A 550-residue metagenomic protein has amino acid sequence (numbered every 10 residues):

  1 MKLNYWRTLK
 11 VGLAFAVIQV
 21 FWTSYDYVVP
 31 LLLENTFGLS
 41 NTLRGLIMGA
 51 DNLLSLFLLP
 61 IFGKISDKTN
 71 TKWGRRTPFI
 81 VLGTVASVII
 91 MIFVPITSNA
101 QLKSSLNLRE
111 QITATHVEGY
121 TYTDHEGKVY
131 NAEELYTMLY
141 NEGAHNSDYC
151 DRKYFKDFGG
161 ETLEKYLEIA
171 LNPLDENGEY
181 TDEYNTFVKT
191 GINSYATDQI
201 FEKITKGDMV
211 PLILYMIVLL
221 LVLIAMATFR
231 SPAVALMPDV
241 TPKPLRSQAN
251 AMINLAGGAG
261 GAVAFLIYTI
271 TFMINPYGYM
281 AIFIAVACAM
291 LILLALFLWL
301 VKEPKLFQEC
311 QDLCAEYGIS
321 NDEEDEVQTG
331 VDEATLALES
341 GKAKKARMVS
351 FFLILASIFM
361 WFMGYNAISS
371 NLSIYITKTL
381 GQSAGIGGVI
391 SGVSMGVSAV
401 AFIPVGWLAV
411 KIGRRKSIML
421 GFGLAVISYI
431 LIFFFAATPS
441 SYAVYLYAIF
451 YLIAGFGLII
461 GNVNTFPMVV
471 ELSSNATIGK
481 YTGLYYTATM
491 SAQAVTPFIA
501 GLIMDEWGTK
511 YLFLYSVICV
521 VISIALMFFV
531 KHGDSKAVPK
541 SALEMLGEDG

Functional and structural regions predicted by a protein language model:
M1-N4, K203-I204, F307-L355, E544-G550: Juxtamembrane intracellular "pre-TM" segments in multi-pass secondary transporters
V28-T42, S370-G387: Short amphipathic helix-loop junctions that connect adjacent transmembrane helices in Major Facilitator Superfamily/SLC
A50-L56, S247-F272, Y486-T496: Glycine-rich segments within core transmembrane alpha-helices of 12-TM secondary carriers
F57-W73, A401-R414, M504: Helix-to-loop junctions at the C-terminal end of transmembrane segments in multipass secondary transporters
K68-T84, K411-G423: Cytoplasmic membrane-interface "Motif A"-like loop-to-helix N-cap segments of 12-TM Major Facilitator Superfamily
V81-L108, E183-D208, G423-S440: C-terminal ends and interior cores of transmembrane alpha-helices in multi-pass membrane transporters/permeases
T228-T241, I460-S473: Intracellular juxtamembrane helix-capping segments at the cytosolic ends of symmetry-related transmembrane helices
R415-N462: C-terminal transmembrane helical hairpin of 12-TM major facilitator-type secondary transporters
